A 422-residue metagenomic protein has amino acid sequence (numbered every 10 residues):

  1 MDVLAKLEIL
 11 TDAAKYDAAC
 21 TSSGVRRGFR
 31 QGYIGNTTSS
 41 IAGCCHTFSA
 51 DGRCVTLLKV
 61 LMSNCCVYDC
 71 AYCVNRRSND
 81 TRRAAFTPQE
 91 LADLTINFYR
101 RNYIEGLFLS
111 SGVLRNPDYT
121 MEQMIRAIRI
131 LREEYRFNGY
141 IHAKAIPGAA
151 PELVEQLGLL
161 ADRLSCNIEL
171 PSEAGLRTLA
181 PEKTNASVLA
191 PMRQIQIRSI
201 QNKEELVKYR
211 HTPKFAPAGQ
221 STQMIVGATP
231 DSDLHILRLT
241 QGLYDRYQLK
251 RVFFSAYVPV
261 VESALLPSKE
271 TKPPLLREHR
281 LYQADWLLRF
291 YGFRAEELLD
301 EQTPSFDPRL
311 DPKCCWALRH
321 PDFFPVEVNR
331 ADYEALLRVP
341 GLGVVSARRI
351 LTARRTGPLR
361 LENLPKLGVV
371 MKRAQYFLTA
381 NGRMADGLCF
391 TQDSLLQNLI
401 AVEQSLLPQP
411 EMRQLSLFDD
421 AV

Functional and structural regions predicted by a protein language model:
M1-C65, V370, L378, D386-Q409 (+1 more regions): Flexible, acidic/Gly-rich N-terminal and inter-domain linker regions that tether and position cofactor-handling modules
L57, C70, L109, C166 (+3 more regions): Conserved, mostly hydrophobic/aromatic
K59-V60, Q89-R100, V207-K208: Short, charged beta->alpha transition segments
V60-Q89: Canonical Radical SAM [4Fe-4S] cluster-binding loop centered on the CxxxCxxC motif and its immediate flanking residues
A92, R115-L298: Conserved AdoMet/S-adenosylmethionine-binding subsite of the radical SAM
I96-G112, A284: Short Fe-S-cluster ligation motifs
S305-A335, L361-V422: C-terminal extensions
